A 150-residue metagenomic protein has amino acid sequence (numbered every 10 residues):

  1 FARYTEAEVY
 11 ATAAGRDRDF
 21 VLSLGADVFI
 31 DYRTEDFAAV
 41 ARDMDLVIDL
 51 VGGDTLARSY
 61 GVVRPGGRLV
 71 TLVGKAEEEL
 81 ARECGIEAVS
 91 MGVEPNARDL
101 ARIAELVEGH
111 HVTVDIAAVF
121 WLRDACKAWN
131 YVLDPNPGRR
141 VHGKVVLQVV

Functional and structural regions predicted by a protein language model:
F1-V150: Terminal helix/beta-alpha structural elements that buttress the NAD(P)+-binding lobe
